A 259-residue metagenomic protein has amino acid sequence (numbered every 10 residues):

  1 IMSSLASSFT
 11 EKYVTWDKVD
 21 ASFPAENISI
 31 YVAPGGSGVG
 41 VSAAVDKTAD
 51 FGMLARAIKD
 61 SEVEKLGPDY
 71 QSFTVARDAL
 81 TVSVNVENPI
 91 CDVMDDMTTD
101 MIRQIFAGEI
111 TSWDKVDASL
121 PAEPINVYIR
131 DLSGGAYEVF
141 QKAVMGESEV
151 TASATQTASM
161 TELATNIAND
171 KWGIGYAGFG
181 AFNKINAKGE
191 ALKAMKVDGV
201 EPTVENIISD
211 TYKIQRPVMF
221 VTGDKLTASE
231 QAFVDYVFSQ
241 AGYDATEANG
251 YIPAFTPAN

Functional and structural regions predicted by a protein language model:
I1-L66, Y70-N259: Exported/periplasmic ABC-transporter solute-binding proteins
